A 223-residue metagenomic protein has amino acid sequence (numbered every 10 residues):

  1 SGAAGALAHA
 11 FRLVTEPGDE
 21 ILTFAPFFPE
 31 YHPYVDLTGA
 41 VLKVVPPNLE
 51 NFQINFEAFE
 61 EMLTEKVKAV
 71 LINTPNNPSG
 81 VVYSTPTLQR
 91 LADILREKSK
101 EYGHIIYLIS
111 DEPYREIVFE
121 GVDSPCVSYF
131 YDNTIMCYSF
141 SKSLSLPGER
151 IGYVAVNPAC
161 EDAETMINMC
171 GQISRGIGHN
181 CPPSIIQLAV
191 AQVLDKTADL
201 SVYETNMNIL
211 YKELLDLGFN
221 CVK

Functional and structural regions predicted by a protein language model:
S1, S110, Y138: Short loop/edge segments at beta-strand edges and connector loops that shape dinucleotide/nucleotide cofactor-binding
S1-G103, E116-F130: Conserved core of the PLP fold type I
V44-P46, M136-Y138, K223: Structural signal for conserved beta-strand scaffold positions within catalytic alpha/beta enzyme cores
A69, Y107-L108, I135: Hydrophobic "anchor" residues on beta-strands that sit immediately upstream of conserved functional sites
E97-I106, E213, L217: A structural motif corresponding to the C-terminal end of an alpha-helix and its immediate exit/capping segment
E112-Y114: Conserved Walker B
N133-E204, N208-F219: Conserved core segment of the aminotransferase class I/II
